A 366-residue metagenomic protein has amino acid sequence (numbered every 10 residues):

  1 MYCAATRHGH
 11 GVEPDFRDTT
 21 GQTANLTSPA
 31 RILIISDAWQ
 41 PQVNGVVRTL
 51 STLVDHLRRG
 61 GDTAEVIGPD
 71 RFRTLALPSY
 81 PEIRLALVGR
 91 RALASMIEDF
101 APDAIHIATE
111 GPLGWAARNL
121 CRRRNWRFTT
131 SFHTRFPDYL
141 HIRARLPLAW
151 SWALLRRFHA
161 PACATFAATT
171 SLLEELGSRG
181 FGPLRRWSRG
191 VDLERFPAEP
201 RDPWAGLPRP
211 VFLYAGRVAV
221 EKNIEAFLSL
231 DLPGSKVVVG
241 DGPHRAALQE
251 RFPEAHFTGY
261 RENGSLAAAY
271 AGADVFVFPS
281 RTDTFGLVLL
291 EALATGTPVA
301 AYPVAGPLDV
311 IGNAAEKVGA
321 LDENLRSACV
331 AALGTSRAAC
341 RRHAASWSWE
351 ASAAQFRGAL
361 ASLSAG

Functional and structural regions predicted by a protein language model:
W152-E199: Donor nucleotide-sugar binding/catalytic pocket of nucleotide-sugar-dependent glycosyltransferases
H159, A268-A273, F356: Short alpha-helical donor nucleotide-sugar binding micro-motif in glycosyltransferases
P203, G334-S362: A charged, aromatic-enriched C-terminal amphipathic alpha-helix characteristic of glycosyltransferases across folds
W204-V237: Conserved donor-binding/catalytic core segment of Leloir-type glycosyltransferases
A246-G264: Nucleotide-activated donor-binding/catalytic signature segment of Leloir-type glycosyltransferases, i.e., the conserved
R281: Aromatic "clamp/platform" in nucleotide-sugar-dependent glycosyltransferases that forms part of the donor/acceptor
P298-A301: Short hydrophobic beta-strand element within catalytic cores of glycosyltransferases and related nucleotide-activated
P303-V304, L308-A331: Change "using UDP/GDP/dTDP sugars" to "using nucleotide sugars
